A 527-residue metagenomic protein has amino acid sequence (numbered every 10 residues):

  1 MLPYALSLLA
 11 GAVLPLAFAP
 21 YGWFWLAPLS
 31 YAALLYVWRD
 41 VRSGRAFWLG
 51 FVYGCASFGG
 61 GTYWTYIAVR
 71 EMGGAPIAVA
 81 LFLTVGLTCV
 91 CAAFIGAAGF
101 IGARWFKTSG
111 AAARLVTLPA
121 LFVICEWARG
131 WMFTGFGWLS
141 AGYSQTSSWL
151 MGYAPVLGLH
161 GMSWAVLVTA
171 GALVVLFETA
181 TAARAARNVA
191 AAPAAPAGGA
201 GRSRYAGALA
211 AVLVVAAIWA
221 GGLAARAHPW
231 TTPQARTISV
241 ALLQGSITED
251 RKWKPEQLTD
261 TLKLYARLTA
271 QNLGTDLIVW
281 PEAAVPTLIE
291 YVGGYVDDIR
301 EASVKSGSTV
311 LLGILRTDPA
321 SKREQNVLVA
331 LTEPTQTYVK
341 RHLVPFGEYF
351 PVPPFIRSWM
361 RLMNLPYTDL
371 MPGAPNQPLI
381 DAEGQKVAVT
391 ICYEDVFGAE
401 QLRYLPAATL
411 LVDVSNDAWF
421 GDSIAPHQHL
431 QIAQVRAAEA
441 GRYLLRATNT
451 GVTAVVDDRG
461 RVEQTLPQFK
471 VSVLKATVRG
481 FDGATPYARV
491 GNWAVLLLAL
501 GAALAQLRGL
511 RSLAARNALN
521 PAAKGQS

Functional and structural regions predicted by a protein language model:
M1-V189, G201-P229, D422, A433-R436 (+4 more regions): Membrane-embedded alpha-helical bundles of multi-pass enzymes that act on lipidic or dolichyl-linked glycan substrates
V37-S43, A191, L264-L273: A short, N-terminal amphipathic alpha-helix
A191-G198: Compositionally biased, low-complexity flexible segments
A194, M371, R511-A514, N520: Compositionally biased amphipathic helical and low-complexity segments enriched in hydrophobic
A225-V490, A494: Soluble catalytic domains of enzymes that build or remodel membrane lipids, polysaccharides, and related
